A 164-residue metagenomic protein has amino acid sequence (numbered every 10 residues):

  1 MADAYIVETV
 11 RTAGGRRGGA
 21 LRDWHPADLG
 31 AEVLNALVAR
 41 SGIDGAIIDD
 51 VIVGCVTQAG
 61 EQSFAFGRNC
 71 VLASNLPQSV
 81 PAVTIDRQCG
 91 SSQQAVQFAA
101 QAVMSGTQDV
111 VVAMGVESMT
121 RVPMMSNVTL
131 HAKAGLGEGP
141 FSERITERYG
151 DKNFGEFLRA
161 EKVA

Functional and structural regions predicted by a protein language model:
M1-V80, V116-A164: Conserved "HGTGT" condensation-loop signature of ketosynthase/thiolase-family condensing enzymes that catalyze
S63, A82-S91: Active-site nucleophile and cofactor-binding loops and adjacent substrate-binding regions of central metabolic enzymes
G67, V71, A82, Q93-V96 (+1 more regions): Generic internal hydrophobic packing segments that stabilize the cores of diverse globular domains
R87-E117: Active-site-proximal alpha-helical scaffold in enzymes
